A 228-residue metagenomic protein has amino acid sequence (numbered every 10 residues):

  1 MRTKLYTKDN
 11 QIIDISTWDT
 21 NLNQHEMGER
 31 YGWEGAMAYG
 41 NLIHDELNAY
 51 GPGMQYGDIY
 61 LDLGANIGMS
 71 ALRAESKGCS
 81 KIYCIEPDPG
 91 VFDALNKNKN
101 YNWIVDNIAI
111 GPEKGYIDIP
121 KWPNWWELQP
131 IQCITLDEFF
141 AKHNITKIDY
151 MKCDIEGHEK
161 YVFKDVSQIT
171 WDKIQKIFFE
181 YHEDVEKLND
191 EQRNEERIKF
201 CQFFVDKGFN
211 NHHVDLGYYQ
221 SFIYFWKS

Functional and structural regions predicted by a protein language model:
M1-S228: Phosphate/nucleotide-binding beta-alpha loop and adjacent structural elements of enzyme active sites
